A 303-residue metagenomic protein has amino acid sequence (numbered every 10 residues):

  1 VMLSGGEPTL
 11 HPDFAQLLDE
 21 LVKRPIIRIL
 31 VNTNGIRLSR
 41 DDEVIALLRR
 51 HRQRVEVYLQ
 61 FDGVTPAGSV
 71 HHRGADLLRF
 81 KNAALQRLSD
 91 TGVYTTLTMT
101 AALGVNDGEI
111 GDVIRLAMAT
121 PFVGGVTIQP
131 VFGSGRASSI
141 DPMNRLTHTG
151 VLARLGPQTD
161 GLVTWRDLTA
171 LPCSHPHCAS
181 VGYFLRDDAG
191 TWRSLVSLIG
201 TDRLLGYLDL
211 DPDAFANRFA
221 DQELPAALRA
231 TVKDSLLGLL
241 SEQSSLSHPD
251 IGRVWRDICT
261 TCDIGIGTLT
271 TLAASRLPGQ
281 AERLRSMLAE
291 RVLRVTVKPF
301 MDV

Functional and structural regions predicted by a protein language model:
V1-S4, H11-P130: Radical SAM/AdoMet-radical enzyme domain recognition
V55-Y58, L204, A216, V297: Generic intrinsically disordered, low-complexity segments enriched for polar/acidic and small residues
H71-L78, Q86-Q280: Radical SAM enzyme [4Fe-4S]-AdoMet core and its adjacent flexible, acidic and glycine-rich loops/tails across
A274-V303: Structured beta-strand/loop patches that form or line metal/cofactor-binding pockets in enzymes
